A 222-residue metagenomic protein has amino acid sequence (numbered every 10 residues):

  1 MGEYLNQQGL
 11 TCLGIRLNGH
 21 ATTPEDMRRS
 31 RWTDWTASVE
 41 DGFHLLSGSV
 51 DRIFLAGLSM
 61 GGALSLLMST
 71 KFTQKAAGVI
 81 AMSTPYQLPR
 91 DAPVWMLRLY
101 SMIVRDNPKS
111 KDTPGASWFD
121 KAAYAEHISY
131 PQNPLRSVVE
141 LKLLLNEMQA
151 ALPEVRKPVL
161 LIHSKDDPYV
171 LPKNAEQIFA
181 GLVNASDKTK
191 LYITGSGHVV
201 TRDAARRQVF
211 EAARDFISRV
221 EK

Functional and structural regions predicted by a protein language model:
M1, K157, L171-A180: Short alpha-helix in the alpha/beta-hydrolase fold that links the catalytic acid
L5-P24: Conserved alpha/beta-hydrolase
L13-G14, A175-E176, L182-V199: Catalytic histidine neighborhood in serine/cysteine hydrolases with alpha/beta-hydrolase-type architecture
T23-S49, F54: Catalytic nucleophile-loop/oxyanion-hole region of alpha/beta-hydrolase and closely related hydrolase-like folds
G57-G61, S65: Gly/Ala-rich beta-loop-alpha elbow adjacent to hydrolase catalytic centers
I80-P89: Active-site nucleophile loop of the alpha/beta-hydrolase fold
V155, L161-H163, D167: Short beta-strand/loop motif that positions the catalytic acidic residue of the alpha/beta-hydrolase fold
T189-K222: Catalytic active-site module of serine/aspartate enzymes centered on a nucleophile-bearing elbow/loop
